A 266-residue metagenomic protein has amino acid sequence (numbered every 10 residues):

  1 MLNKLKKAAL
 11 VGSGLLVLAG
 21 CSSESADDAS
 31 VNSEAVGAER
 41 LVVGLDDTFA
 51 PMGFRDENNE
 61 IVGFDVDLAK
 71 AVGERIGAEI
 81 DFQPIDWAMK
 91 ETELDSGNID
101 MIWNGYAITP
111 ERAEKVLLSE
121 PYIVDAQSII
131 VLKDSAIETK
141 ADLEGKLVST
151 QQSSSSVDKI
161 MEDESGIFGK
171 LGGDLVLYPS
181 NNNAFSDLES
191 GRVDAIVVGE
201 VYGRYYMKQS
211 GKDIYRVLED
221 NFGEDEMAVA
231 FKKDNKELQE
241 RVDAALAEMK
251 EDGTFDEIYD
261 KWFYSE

Functional and structural regions predicted by a protein language model:
V17-G20: C-terminal motif of bacterial Sec signal peptides marking the signal peptidase cleavage site
S22-E24: Bacterial signal peptide processing site
D28-G105, D252: Extracytoplasmic small-molecule ligand-binding "clamshell" domains of the periplasmic binding protein/Venus flytrap
L41-L45, A141-V157: Short loop->beta-strand "edge-of-pocket" segments that line small-molecule binding or catalytic clefts across diverse
D47, V124-V131, E200, R204 (+2 more regions): Periplasmic-binding protein-like
A69-G77, S156-L177, M207-K212: Ligand-binding cleft/hinge of the Venus flytrap
K70, E79-D142: Acidic, polar ligand-binding/catalytic clefts
M89, Y106-E114, M161-E162, D187-S190 (+1 more regions): A ligand-binding cleft/hinge motif common to bilobed small-molecule-binding domains
